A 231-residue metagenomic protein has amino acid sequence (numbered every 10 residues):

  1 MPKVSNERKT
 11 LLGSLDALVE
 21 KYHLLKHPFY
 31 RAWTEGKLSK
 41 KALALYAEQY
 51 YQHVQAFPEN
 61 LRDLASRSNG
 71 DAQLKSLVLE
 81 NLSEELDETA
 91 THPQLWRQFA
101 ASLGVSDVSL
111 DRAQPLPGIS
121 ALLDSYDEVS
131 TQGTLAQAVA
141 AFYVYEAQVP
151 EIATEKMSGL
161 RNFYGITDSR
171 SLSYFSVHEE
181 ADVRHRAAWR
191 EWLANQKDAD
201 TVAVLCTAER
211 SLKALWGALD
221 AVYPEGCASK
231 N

Functional and structural regions predicted by a protein language model:
P2-N231: Non-heme di-metal
